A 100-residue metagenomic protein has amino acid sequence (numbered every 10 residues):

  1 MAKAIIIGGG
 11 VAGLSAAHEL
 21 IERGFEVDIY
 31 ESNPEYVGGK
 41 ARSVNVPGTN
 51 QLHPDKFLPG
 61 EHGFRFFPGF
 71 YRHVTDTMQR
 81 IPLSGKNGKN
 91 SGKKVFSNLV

Functional and structural regions predicted by a protein language model:
A2-I29: N-terminal Rossmann-like FAD-binding beta1-loop-alpha1 element of flavoenzymes
I6, E31, S97-V100: Extended hydrophobic secondary-structure segments that form protein cores and membrane-embedded regions
I6-G8, Y36-V37, E61: Short glycine/serine/threonine-biased micro-segments
G9-A12, S32-E35, R72: An acidic- and aromatic-residue-enriched active-site/binding cleft used to recognize and process polar
V11-A16, A41-R42, F66: Short, flexible micro-motifs
A17-I21, P34, G38, P68 (+1 more regions): Short, well-ordered alpha-helical packing segments
I21-P47: Glycine-rich FAD pyrophosphate-binding loop
Q51-V100: Dinucleotide-binding Rossmann-like beta1-alpha1 core, especially the glycine-rich loop that anchors the ADP
